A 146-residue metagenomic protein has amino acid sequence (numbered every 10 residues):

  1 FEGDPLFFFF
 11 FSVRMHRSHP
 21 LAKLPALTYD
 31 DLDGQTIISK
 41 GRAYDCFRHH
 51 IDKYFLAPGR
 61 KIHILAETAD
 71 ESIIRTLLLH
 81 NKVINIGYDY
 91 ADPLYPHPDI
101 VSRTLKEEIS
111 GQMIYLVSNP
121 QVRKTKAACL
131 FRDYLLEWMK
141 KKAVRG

Functional and structural regions predicted by a protein language model:
F1-D4, F9-F10, S72-Q121: Beta-alpha-beta core module
F1-I37: Flexible hinge/capping segments at coil-to-helix
V13-R14, I37, I64, S102 (+1 more regions): Generic preference for hydrophobic
S18-T28, E107-S110, Q121-A127: Short helix-loop capping/hinge motifs at secondary-structure junctions, enriched in acidic/polar residues
A26, D70-E71: Structural motif corresponding to alpha-helix initiation and N-cap regions
T36-P58, K124-K126, R132, K142-R145: Secondary-structure junction motif
K40, R60-D70: Short beta-strand-to-loop elements that line the ligand-binding cleft of bilobed periplasmic-binding protein-like
